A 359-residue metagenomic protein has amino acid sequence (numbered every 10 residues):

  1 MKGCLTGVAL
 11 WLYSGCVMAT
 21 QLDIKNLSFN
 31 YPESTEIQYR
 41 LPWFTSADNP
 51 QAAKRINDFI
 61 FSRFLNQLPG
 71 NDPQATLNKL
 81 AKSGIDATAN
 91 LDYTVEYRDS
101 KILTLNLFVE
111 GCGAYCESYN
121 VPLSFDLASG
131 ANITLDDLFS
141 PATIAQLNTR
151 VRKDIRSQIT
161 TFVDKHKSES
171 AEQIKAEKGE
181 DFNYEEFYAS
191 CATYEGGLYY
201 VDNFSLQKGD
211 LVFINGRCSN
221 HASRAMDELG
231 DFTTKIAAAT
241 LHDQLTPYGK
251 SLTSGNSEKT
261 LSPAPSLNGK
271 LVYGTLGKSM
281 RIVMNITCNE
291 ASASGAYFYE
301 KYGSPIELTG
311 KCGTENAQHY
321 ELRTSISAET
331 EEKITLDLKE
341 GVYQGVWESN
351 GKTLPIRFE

Functional and structural regions predicted by a protein language model:
M1-C4: Positively charged n-region of N-terminal signal peptides that target proteins for export
S14-G15: N-terminal signal peptide c-region/cleavage motif recognized by signal peptidases
A19-N285, N289-E307, E315-V342, S349-G351 (+1 more regions): Compositionally biased intrinsically disordered regions enriched in Thr/Gly
G310: Histidine-centered catalytic/metal-binding microenvironments
